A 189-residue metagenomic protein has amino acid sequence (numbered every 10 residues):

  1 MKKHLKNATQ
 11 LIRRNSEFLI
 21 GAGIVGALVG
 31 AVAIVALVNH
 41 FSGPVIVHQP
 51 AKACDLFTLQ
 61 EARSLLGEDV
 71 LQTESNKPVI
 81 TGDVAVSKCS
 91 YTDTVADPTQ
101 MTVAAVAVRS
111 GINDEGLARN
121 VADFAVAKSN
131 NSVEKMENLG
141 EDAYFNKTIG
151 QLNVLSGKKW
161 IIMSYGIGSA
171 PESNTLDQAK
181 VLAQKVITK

Functional and structural regions predicted by a protein language model:
M1-I12, L37, F41: Short helical patches
K2, K52-A53, T58, D93 (+1 more regions): Alpha-helix initiation/capping motif
K6-A27: N-terminal Sec-pathway targeting helices
L11-R14, I46, K128: Generic hydrophobic alpha-helical membrane-segment signal
I20-G21, A33-C89: Charge-rich, low-complexity N-terminal segments
L28-V32: Alpha-helical transmembrane segments
N39-Q49, L59, R63, N131-K189: A short, solvent-exposed beta-edge/loop patch
S64-L65, D69-K147: Short, solvent-exposed recognition patches
